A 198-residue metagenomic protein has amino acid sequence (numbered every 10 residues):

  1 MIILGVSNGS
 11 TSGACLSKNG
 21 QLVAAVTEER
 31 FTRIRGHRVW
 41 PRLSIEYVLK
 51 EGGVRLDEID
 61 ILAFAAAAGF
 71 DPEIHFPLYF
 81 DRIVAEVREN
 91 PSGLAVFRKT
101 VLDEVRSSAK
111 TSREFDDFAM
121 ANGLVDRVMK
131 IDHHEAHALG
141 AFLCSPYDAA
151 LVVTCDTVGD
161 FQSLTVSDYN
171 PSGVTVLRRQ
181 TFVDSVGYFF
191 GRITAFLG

Functional and structural regions predicted by a protein language model:
M1-G198: Short acidic/glycine-rich loops and adjacent helix/strand connectors that line catalytic pockets where negatively
